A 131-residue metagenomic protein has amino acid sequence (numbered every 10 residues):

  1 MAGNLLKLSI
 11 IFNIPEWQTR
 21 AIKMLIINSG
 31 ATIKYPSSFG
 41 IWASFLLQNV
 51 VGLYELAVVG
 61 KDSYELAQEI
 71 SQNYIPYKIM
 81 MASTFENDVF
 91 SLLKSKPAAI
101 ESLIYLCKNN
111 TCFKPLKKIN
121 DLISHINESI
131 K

Functional and structural regions predicted by a protein language model:
A2-K131: Glycan-recognition and catalytic cores of secretory/periplasmic carbohydrate-active enzymes
